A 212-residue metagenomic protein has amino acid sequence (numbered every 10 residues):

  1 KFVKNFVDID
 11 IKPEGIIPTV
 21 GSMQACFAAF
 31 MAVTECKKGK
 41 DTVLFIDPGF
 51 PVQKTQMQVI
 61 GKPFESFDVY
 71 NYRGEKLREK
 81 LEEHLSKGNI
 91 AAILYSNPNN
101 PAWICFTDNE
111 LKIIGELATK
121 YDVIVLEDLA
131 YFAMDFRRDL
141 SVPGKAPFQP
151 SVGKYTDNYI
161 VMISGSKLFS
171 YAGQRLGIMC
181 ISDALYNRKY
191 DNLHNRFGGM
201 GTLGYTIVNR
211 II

Functional and structural regions predicted by a protein language model:
K1-A118, F132-T156, I160: Conserved core of the PLP fold type I
D128-L129: Walker B catalytic acidic pair
Y155-I212: Conserved core segment of the aminotransferase class I/II
